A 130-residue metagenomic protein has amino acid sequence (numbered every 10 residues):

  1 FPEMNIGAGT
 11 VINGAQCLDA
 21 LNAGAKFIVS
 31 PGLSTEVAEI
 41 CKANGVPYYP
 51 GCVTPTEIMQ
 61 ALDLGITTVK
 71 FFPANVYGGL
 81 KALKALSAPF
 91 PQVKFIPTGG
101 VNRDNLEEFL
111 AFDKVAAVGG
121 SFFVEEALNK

Functional and structural regions predicted by a protein language model:
F1-E3, N22-I28, A43-Y49, D63-T68 (+2 more regions): Glycine-enriched alpha-helix->loop->beta-strand junction motifs that scaffold or abut catalytic
M4-I12, C17, G24-L33, P47-I58 (+2 more regions): Catalytic beta/alpha-barrel core
A8-G9, P97-G100, V118-S121: Glycine-rich beta-strand-to-loop/alpha-helix junction loops that act as flexible
N13-A23, T56-L64, K81, S87-A88 (+1 more regions): Catalytic cores of alpha/beta
P31-V37, K70-L80, K114-K130: Glycine-rich phosphate-binding active-site loops on the catalytic face of alpha/beta enzymes
V37-C41, E57, L83: Aromatic/hydrophobic pocket-lining residues that form π-stacking "cages" and hydrophobic walls in ligand
P73-S87, P91-G99: N-proximal accessory regions
T98, L106, L128-N129: Short capping/connector residues at structural and topological boundaries
